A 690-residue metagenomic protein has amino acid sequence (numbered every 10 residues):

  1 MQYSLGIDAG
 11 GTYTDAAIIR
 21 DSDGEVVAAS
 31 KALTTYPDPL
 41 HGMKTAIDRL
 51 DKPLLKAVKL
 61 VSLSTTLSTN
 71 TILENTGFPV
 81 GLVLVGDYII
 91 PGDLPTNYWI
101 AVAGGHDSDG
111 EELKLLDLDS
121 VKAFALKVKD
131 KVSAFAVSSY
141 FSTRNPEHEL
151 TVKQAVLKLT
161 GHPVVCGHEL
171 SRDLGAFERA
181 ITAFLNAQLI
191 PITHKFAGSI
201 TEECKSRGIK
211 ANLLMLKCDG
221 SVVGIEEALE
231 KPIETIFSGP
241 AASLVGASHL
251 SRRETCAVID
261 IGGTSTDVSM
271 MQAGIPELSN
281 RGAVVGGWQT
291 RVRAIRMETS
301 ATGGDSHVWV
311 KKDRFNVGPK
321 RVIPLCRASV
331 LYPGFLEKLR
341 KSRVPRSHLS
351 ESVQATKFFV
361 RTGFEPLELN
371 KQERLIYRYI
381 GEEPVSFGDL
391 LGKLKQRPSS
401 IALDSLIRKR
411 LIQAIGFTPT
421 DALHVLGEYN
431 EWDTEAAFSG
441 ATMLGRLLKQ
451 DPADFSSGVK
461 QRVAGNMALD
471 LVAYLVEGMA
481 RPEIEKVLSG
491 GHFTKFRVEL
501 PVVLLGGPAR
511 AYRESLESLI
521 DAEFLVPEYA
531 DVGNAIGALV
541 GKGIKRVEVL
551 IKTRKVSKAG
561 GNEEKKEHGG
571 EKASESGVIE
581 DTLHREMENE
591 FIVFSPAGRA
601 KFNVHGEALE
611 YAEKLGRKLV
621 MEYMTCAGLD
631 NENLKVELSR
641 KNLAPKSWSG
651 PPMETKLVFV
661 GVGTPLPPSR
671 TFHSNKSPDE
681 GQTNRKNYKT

Functional and structural regions predicted by a protein language model:
M1-T690: N-terminally biased helix-coil "hinge/interface" segments that flank
